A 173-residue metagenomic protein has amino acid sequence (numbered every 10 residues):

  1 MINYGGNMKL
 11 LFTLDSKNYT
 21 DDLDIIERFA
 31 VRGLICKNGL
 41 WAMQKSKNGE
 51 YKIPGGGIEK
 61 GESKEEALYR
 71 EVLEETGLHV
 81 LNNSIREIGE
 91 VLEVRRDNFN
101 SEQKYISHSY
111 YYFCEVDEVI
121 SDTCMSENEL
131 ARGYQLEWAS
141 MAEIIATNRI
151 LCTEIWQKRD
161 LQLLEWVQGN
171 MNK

Functional and structural regions predicted by a protein language model:
I2-N3, E50-Y51, S121-K173: Nudix hydrolase/Nudix homology domain
I2-R32: Acidic, metal-coordinating catalytic segment for phosphate/diphosphate chemistry, firing primarily on the Nudix
I25, Y51-K52, E93-R96: Short, solvent-exposed loop/turn segments at secondary-structure junctions
I25-E27, S101-H108, N128-G133: A generic structural micro-feature
C36-E75, H79: Conserved Nudix-box catalytic region and its N-terminal flanking loop in Nudix hydrolases and closely related
N38-L40, E115-I120, M141-E143: Short loop segments at secondary-structure junctions
H79-E90: A short coil-to-beta-strand element that immediately follows conserved catalytic motifs
E93-T123, E137: Active-site-adjacent beta-strand/loop module that shapes the phosphate/pyrophosphate-binding cleft
